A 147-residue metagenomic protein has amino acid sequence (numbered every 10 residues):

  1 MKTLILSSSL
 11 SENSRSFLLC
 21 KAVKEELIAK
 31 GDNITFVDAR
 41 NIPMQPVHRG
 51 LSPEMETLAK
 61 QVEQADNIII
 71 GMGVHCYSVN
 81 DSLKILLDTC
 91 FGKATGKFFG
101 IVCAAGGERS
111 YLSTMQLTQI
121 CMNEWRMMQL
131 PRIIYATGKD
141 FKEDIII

Functional and structural regions predicted by a protein language model:
M1-C90, I145-I147: N-terminal beta1-alpha1-beta2 submodule of the flavodoxin-like/Rossmannoid cofactor-binding fold
A39-R40, T137-K139: Short loop/turn motifs enriched for small/polar and acidic residues
I85-G92, Q119-E124: A glycine- and small-aliphatic-rich helix-loop capping segment at beta-alpha/alpha-beta transitions that lines
T95-G96: His-Asp phosphorelay/catalytic-motif detector in bacterial-type signaling
F99-G138: Short, glycine-/small-residue-rich phosphate/pyrophosphate-handling segment
G138-I146: Internal, active-site/partner-interface "lid" segment
